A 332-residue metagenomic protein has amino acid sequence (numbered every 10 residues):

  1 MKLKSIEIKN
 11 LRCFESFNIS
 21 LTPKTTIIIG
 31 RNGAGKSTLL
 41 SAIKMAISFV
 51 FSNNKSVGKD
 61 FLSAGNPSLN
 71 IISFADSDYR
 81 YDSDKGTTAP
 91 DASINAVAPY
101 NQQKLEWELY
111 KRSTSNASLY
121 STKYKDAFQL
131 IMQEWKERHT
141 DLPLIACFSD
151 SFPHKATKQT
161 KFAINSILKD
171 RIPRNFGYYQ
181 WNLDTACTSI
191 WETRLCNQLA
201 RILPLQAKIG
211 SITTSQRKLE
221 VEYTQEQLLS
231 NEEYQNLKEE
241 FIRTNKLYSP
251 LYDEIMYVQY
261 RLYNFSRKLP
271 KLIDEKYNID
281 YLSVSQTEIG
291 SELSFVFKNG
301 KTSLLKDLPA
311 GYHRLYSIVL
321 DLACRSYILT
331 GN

Functional and structural regions predicted by a protein language model:
M1-N231, E275: P-loop NTPase switch/coupling surface
Y178-N332: Extended helical coiled-coil dimerization/tether regions that scaffold and oligomerize large DNA-maintenance assemblies
